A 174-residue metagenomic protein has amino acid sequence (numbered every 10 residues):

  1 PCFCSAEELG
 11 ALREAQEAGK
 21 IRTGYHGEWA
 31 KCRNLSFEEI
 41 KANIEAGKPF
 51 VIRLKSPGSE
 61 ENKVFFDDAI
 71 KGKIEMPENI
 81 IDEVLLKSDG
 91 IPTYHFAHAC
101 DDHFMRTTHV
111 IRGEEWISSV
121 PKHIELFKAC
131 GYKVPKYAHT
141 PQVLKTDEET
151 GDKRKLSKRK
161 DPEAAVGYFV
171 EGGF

Functional and structural regions predicted by a protein language model:
C2-R159, E163-E171: Active-site cores that bind ATP or allylic diphosphates and position pyrophosphate for catalysis
F174: Conserved phosphate/anionic-ligand binding catalytic regions in large, soluble enzymes, centered on
